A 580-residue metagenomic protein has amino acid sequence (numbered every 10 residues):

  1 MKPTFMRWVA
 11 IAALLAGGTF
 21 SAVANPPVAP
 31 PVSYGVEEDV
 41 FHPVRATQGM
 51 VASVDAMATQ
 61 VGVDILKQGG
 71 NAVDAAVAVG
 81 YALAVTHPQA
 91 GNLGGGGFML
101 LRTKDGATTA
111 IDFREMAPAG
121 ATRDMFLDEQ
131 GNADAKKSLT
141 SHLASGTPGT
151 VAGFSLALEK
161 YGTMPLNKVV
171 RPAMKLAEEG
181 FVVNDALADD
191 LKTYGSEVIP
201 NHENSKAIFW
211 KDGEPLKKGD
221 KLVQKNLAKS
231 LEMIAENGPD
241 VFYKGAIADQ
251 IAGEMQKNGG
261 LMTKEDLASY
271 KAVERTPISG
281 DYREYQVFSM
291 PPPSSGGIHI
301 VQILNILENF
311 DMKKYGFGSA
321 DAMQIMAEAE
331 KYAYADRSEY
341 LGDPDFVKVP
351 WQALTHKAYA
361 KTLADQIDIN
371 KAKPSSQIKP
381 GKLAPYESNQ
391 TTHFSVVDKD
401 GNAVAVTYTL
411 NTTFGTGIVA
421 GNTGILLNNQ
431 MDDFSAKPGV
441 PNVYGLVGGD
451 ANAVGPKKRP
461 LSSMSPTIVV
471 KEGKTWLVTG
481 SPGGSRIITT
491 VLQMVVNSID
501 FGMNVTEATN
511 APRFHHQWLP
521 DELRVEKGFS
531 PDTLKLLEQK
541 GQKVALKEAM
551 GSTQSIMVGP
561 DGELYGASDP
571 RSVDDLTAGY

Functional and structural regions predicted by a protein language model:
K2-V23: Gram-negative bacterial Sec-dependent N-terminal signal peptides
N25-Q60, A72-V73, V77-N237, F242-K244 (+4 more regions): Noncatalytic scaffold domains of N-terminal-nucleophile
I65-L66, A152-K160, N237-K244, D249 (+1 more regions): Alpha-helical support elements that line or immediately flank enzyme active sites and cofactor-binding pockets
V85-A110, L261-T263, A403-K471, F501 (+1 more regions): Active-site rim segments in enzyme catalytic domains, especially the processed small/beta chain of N-terminal
M262-R283, K357, K361-Y386, L427-P466: Active-site Gly/Thr loop motif
F310-L410, N422-T423, P438-G439, V447: Internal maturation/activation junctions in enzymes
K437, K458, D500-E548: Extended C-terminal subregions enriched in glycine
